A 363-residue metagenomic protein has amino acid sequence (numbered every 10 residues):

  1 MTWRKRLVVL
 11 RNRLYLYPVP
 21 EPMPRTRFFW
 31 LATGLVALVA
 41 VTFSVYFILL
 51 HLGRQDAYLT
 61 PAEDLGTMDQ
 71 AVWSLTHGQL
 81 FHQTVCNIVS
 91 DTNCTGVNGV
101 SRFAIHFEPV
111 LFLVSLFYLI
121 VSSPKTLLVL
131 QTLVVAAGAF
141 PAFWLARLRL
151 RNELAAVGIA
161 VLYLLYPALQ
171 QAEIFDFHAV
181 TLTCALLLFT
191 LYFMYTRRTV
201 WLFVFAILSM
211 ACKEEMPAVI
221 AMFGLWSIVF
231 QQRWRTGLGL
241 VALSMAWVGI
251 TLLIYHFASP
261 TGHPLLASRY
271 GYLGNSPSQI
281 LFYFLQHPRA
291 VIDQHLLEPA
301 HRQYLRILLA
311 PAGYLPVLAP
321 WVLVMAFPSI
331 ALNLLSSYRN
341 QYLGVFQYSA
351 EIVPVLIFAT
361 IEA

Functional and structural regions predicted by a protein language model:
M1-L49, E153, R233-G239: Start-transfer (signal-anchor) and selected internal transmembrane alpha helices of multi-pass inner/ER membrane
Y15, V219-M245: Perimembrane helix-loop-helix junctions
Y46-L50, R233-P328: Membrane-lumen/periplasm interface segments of specific transmembrane helices in polyprenyl phosphate-linked
D64-V100, P109-V110: Extracytosolic helix-loop segments that constitute the early lumenal/periplasmic catalytic or substrate-binding loops
V97-L130, R289-R302: Juxtamembrane segments of multi-pass membrane glycosylation machinery that transfer sugars from lipid-linked donors
L116, K125-L150, F189: Transmembrane-helix motifs of polytopic, lipid-linked glycan transferases
P141-W144, V161-L165, E173, T181-A206 (+2 more regions): Specific aromatic-rich, kink-prone transmembrane helix
L323-A363: Hydrophobic/aromatic-rich transmembrane helices and adjacent perimembrane loops
